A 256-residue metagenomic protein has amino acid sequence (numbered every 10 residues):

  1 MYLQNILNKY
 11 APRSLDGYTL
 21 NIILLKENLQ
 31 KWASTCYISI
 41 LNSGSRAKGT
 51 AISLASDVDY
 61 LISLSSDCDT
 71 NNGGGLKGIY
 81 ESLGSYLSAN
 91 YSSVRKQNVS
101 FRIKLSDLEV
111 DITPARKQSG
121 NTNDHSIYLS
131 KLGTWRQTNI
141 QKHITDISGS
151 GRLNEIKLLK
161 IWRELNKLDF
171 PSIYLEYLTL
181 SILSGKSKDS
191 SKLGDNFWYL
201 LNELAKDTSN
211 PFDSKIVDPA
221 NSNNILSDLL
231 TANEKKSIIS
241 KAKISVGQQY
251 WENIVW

Functional and structural regions predicted by a protein language model:
M1-A55, C68-G74: N-terminal regions immediately upstream of nucleotidyltransferase
N21, L25, I79, L83 (+1 more regions): Stable alpha-helical elements in mature extracytoplasmic
W32, K77-N121: Conserved catalytic core of two-metal-ion nucleotidyltransferases
I40, S92-K96, S172: Short beta-strand
L54-V58, S106-L108: A short, glycine/Asx- and small/polar-enriched loop/turn that sits immediately N-terminal to a beta-strand
L61-Y86: A broadly used, surface-exposed interaction patch
Q97, S106-L158: Glycine- and acidic-residue-rich phosphate-binding/metal-coordinating active-site segment common to enzymes that handle
L153-W256: Conserved nucleotidyltransferase catalytic core and NTase-mimicking acidic/glycine-rich helix/loop elements in nucleic
